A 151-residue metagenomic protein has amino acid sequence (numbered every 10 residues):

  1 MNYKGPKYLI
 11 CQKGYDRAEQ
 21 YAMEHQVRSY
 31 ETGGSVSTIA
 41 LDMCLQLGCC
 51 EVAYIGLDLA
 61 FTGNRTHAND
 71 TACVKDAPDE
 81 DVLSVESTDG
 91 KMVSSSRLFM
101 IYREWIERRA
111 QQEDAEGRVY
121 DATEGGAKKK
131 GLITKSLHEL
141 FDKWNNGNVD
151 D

Functional and structural regions predicted by a protein language model:
M1-D151: Metal-ion/cofactor- or nucleotide/acyl-coenzyme-handling active-site neighborhoods
